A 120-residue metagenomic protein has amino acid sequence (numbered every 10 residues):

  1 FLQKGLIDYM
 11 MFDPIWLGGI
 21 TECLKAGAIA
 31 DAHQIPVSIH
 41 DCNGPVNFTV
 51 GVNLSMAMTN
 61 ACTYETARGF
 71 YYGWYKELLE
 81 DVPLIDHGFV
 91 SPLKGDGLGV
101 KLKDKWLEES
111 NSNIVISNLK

Functional and structural regions predicted by a protein language model:
F1-F89, L93: Shared catalytic-loop signature of beta/alpha-barrel
Y75-K120: C-terminal extensions of enzymes
